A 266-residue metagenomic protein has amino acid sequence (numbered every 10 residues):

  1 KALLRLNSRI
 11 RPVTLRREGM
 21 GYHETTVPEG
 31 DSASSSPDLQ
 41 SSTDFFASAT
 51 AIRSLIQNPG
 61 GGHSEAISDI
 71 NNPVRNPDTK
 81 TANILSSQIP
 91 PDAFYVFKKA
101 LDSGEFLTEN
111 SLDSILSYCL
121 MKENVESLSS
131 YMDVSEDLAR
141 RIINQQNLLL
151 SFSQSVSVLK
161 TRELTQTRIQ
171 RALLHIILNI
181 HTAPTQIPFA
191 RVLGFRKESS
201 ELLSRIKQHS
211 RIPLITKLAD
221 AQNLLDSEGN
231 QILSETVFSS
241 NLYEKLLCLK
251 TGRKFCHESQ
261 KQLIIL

Functional and structural regions predicted by a protein language model:
K1-L266: Active-site cores that bind ATP or allylic diphosphates and position pyrophosphate for catalysis
